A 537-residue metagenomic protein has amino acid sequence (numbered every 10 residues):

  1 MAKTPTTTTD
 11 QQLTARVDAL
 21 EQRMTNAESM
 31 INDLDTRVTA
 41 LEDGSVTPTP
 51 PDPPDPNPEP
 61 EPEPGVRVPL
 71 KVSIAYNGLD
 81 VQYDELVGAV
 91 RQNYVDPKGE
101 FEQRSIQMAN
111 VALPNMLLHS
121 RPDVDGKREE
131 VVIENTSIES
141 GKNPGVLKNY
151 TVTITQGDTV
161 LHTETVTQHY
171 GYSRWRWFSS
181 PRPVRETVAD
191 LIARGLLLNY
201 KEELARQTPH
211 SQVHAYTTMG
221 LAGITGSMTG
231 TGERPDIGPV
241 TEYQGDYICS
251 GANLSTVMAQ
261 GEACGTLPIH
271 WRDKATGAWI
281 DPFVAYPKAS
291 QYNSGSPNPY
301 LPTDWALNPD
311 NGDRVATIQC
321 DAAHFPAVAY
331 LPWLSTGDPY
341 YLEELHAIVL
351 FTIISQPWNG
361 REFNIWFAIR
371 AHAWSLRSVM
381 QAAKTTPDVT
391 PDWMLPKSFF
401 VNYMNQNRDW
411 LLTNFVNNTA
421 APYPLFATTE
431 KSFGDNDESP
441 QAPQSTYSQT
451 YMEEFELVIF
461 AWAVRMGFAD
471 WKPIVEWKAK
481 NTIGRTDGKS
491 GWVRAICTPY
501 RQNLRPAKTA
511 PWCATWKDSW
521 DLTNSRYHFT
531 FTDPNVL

Functional and structural regions predicted by a protein language model:
M1-V17, E61-V68: N-terminal intrinsically disordered, low-complexity tails enriched in polar/charged
K3-T7, T39-P62: Ser/Thr/Gly/Pro-rich low-complexity, disordered linker/stalk segments of secreted and cell-surface proteins
T9-R23, E28-M30, D35-G44, P48: Amphipathic alpha-helical oligomerization/assembly segments
E63-L537: Catalytic cores of extracellular degradative/oxidative enzymes
